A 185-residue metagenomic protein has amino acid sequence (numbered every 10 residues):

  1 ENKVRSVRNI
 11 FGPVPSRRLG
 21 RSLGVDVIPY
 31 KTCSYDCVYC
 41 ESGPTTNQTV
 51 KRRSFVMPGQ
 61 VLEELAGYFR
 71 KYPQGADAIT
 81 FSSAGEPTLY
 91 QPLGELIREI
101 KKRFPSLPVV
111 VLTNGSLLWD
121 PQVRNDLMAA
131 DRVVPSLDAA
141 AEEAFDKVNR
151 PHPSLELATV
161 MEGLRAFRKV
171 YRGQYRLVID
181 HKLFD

Functional and structural regions predicted by a protein language model:
E1-R21, T32, L62-E63, R70-Y72 (+1 more regions): Auxiliary Fe-S-binding modules of radical SAM enzymes
R17-P58: Canonical Radical SAM [4Fe-4S] cluster-binding loop centered on the CxxxCxxC motif and its immediate flanking residues
Y30, E86-P87: Short strand->helix junction
S34, Y72-P73, R103, L127: Alpha-helix termination/capping residues and helix-transition junctions
C40-T45, G75-A78, A140-A144, L177: Short, basic/glycine-rich phosphate-binding loops at helix/coil junctions that contact nucleotide phosphates
G43-F81, Q91-E95: Conserved alpha-helical substructure of the radical SAM core
T80-E86, N114-G115: Glycine-rich beta-strand-to-loop/alpha-helix junction loops that act as flexible
L89-D185: Conserved AdoMet/S-adenosylmethionine-binding subsite of the radical SAM
